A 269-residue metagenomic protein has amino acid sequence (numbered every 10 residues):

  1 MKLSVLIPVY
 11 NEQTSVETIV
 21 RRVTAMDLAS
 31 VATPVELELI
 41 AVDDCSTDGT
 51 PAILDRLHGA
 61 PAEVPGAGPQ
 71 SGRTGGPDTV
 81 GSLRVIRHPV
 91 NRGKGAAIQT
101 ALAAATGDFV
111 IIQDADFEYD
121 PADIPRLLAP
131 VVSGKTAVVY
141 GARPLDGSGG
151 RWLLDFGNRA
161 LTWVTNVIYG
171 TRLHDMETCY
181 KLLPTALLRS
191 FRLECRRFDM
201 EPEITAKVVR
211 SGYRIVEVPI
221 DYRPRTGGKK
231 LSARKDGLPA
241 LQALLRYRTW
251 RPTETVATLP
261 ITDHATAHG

Functional and structural regions predicted by a protein language model:
K2-I7, V16, V23, L37-V42 (+1 more regions): Hydrophobic targeting segments
L3, I168-G170, E194-G269: Hydrophobic helical membrane-anchoring modules
E12-L28: Short, well-formed alpha-helical segments that are part of the catalytic scaffolds of diverse glycosyltransferases
V31-C45, I86-H88: Short beta-strand/loop segment that forms part of the nucleotide-sugar
D43-A52, F117: A conserved acidic beta->alpha catalytic loop
P51-A104: Conserved donor nucleotide-binding strand/loop of the catalytic core
S82-L83, H88-A104, F109, P121-F198 (+3 more regions): Acceptor/aglycone-binding surface of glycosyltransferases and processive sugar-polymer synthases
